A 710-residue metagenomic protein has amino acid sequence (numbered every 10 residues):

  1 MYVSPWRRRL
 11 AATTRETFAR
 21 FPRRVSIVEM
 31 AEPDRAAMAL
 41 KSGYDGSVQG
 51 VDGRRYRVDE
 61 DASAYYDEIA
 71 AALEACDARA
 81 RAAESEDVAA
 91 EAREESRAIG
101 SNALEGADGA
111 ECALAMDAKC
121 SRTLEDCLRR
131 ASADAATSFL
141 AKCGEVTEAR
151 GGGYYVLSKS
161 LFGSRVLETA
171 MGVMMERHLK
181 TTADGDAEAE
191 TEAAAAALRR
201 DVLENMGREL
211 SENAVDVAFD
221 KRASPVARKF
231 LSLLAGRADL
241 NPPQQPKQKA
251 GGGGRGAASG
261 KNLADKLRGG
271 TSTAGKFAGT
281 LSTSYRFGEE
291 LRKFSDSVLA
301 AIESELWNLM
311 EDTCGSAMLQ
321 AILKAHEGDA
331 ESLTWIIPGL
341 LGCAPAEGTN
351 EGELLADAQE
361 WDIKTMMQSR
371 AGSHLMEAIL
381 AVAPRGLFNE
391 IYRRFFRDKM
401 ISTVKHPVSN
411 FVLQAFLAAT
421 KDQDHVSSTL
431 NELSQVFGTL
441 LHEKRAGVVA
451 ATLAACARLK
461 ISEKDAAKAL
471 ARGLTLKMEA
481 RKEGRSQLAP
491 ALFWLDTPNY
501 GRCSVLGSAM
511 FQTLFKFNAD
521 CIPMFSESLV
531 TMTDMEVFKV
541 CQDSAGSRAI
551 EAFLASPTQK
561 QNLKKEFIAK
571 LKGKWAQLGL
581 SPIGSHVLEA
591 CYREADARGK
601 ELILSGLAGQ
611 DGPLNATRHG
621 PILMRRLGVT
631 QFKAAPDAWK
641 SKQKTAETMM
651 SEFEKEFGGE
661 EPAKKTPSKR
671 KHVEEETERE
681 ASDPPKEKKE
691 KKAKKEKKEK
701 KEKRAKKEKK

Functional and structural regions predicted by a protein language model:
S4, F18-F21, S26-K710: Eukaryotic gene-expression regulator signature that favors modular helical reader/repeat domains and their
